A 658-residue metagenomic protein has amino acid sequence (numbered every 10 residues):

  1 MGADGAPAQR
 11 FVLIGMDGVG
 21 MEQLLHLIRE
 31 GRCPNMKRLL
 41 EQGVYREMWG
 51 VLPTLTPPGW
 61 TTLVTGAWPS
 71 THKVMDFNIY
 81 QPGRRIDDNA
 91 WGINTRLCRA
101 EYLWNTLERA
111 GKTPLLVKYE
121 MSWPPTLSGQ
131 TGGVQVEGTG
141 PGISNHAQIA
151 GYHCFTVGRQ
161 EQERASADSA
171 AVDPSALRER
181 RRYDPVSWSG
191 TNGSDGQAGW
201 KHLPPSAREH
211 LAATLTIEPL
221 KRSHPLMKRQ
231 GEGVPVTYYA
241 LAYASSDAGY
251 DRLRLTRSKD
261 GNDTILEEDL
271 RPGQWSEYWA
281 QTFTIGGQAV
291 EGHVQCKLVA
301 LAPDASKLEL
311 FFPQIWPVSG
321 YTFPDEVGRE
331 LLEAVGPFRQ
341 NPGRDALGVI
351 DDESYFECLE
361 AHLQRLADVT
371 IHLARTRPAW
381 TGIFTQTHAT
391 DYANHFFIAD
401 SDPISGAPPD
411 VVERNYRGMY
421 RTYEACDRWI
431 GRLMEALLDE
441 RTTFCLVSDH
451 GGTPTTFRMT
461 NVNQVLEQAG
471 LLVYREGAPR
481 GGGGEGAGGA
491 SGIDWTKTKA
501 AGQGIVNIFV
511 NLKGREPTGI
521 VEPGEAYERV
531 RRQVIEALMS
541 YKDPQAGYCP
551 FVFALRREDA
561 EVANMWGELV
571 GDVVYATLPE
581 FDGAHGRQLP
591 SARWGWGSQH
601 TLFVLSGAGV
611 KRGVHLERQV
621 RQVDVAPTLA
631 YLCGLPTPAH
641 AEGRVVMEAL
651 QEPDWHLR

Functional and structural regions predicted by a protein language model:
D4-A6, L24, E353-P378, G382-I383 (+6 more regions): A long, amphipathic alpha-helix that forms part of the scaffold/cap immediately adjacent to metal-dependent active
G5-L27: Mature N-terminal segment immediately following signal peptide/propeptide cleavage in secreted/periplasmic
P7-Q9, M16, G31, E47 (+5 more regions): Secreted, luminal/periplasmic, and some membrane-associated catalytic domains that remodel anionic oxygen-ester
L24-T62, G66-T71, L115: Short, structured active-site-proximal loop/turn typified by the sulfatase FGly-forming signature C/S-X-P-X-R
D76, F396-G406, G597: Short, flexible, mixed-charge acidic loops at enzyme active sites
V369-T370, H388-T390: Active-site pocket-lining segments that scaffold enzyme catalytic pockets across diverse folds
T577-A626: Low-complexity, glycine/alanine/valine/leucine- and proline-rich hydrophobic stretches
Q619, V625, A630, L635 (+1 more regions): Long, internal low-complexity/basic segments
